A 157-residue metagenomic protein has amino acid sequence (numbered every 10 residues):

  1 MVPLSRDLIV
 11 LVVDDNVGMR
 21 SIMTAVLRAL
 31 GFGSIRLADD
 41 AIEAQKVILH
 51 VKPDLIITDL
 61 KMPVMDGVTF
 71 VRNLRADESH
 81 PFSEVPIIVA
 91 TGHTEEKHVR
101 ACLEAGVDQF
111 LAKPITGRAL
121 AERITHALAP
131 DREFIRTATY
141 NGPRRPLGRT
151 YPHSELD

Functional and structural regions predicted by a protein language model:
V17-R36: Two-component/phosphorelay signaling modules centered on CheY-like receiver
S21-A25, T69, S83, T94-Q109 (+4 more regions): Alpha4 helix (beta4-alpha4-beta5 surface) of REC/receiver domains from two-component response regulators
L37-K46, G67: Helix N-cap/capping motif at the beta->alpha junctions
K46, V68-F82: Short amphipathic alpha-helix used as the core "switch/output" element in two-component signaling
M62: Receiver (REC) domain active-site loop signature in two-component systems and cognate sites in sensor histidine kinases
K113: A Lys-centered signature of the CheY-like receiver
H126-D157: CheY-like receiver
